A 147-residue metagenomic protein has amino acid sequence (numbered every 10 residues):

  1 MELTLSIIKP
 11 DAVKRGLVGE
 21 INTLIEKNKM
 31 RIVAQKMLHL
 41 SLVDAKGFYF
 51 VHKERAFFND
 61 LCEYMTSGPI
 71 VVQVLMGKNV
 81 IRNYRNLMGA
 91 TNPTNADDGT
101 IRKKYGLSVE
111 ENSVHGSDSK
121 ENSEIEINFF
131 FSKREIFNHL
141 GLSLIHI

Functional and structural regions predicted by a protein language model:
M1-I145: Non-catalytic terminal and connector segments of soluble metabolic enzymes
